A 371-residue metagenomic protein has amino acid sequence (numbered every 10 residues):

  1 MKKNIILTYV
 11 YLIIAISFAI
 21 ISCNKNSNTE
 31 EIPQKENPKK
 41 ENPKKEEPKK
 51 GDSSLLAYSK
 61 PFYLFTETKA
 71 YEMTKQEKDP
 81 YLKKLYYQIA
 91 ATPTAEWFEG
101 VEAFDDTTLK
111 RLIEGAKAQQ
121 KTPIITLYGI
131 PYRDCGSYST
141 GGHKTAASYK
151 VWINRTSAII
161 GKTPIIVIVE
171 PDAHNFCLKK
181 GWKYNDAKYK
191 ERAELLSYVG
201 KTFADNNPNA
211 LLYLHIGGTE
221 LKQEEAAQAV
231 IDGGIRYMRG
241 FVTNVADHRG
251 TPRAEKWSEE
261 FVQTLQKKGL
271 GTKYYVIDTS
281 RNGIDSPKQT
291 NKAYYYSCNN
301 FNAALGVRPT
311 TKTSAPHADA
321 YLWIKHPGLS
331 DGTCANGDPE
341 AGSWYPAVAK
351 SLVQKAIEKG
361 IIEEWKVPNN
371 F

Functional and structural regions predicted by a protein language model:
M1-V10: Bacterial N-terminal signal peptides that target proteins for export
Y9-A19: Bacterial N-terminal signal peptides
I20-S53: Bacterial Sec-dependent N-terminal signal peptides
Y58-R155, I159, K325-L352, A356-K366: N-terminal carbohydrate-binding/catalytic regions of secreted carbohydrate-active enzymes
K60-L64, A95-E96, P123-I125, I165-V169 (+4 more regions): Hydrophobic faces of well-ordered beta-strands that scaffold small-molecule active sites in alpha/beta enzyme cores
F65-A90, T219-A349: Surface-exposed substrate-engagement region within the catalytic domains of secreted or surface-exposed extracellular
A103, R111-L212, Q228, I235-Y237: Substrate-binding cleft of extracellular glycoside hydrolase catalytic domains
Y128, D172, G217-G218, A246: Short, ordered loop/turn segments at secondary-structure junctions
